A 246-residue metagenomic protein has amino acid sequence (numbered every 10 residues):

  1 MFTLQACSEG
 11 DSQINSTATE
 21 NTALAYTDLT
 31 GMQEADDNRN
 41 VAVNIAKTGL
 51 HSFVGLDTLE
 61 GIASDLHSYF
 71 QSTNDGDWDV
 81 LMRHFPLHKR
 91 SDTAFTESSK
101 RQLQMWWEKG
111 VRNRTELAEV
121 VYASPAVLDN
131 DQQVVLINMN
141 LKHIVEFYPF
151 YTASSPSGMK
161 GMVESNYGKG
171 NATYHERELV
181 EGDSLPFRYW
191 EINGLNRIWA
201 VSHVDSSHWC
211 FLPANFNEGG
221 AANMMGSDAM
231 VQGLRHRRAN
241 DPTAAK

Functional and structural regions predicted by a protein language model:
T3-A6: C-terminal motif of bacterial Sec signal peptides marking the signal peptidase cleavage site
S8-E9, I14-Q71: Short, low-complexity N-terminal intrinsically disordered segments enriched in polar/charged residues
A35, G55, D92-T96, K100 (+1 more regions): Intrinsic-disorder-associated interaction segments
V41-V43, F95-R101, I137, P156-V163 (+1 more regions): A broad, low-specificity signal for short, low-complexity segments enriched in glycine/proline and polar/charged
G49, A63, M82-F147: Short solvent-exposed beta->alpha transition segments
Y69, T73-H88: Short, well-ordered alpha-helical segments enriched in acidic and aromatic residues
K142-M162: Short, cysteine-centered beta-strand-loop-beta hairpins and adjacent loop/turn segments enriched in charged/polar
G158-K246: Low-complexity, intrinsically disordered terminal/linker segments enriched in charged and Gly/Pro repeats
